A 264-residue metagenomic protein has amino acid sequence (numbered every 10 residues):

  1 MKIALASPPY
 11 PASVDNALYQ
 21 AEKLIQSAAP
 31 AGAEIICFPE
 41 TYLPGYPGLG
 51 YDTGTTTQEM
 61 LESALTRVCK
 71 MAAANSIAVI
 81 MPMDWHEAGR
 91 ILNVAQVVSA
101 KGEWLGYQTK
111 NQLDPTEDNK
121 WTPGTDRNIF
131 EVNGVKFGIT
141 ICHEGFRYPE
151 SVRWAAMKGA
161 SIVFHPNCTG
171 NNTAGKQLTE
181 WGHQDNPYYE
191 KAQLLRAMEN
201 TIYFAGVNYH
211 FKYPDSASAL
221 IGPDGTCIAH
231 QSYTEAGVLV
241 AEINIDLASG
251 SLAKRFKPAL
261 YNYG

Functional and structural regions predicted by a protein language model:
M1-A4: Extreme N-terminal starter segment of soluble prokaryotic enzymes
S7-S13: Short polar catalytic/cofactor-binding loops
V14, E22-K101, T173-M198, I202: Cys-nucleophile CN-hydrolase/nitrilase-fold catalytic domain and related Cys-dependent amidase chemistry that acts on
N16-I25, F146-R153: Short, acidic/polar
P44, Q96, Y107-D114, A219 (+1 more regions): Short beta->alpha transition motifs characteristic of CBS
M60-I80, F146-A236: CN hydrolase (nitrilase-like) catalytic-core segments centered on the catalytic cysteine and neighboring Lys/Glu
M81-M83, V94-V97, N128, S218-L220 (+1 more regions): Short beta-strand scaffold segments in enzyme catalytic cores
H86-D185, K191, L247-Y263: Active-site catalytic loop in hydrolytic enzyme cores
